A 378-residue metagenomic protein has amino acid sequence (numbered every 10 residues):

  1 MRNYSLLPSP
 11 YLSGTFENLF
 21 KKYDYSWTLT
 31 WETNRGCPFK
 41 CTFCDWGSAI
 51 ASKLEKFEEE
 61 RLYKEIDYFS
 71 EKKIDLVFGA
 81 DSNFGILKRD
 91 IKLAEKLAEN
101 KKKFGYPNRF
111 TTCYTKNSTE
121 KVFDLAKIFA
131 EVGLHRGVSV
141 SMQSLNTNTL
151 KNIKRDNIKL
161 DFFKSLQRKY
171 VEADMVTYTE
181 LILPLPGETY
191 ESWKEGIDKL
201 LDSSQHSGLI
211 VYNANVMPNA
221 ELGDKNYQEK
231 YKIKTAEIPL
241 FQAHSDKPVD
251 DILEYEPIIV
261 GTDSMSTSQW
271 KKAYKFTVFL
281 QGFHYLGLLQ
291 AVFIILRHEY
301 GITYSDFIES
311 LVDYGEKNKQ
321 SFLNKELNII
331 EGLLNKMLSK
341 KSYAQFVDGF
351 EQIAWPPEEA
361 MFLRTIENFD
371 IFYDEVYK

Functional and structural regions predicted by a protein language model:
M1-R2: Glycine-rich beta-alpha loop elements in corrinoid/cobalamin-binding modules across cobalamin-dependent enzymes
P10-E172: Radical SAM [4Fe-4S] cluster-binding motif and immediate context
E17, E32, E55-E60, E65 (+22 more regions): Glutamate identity and glutamate-enriched acidic tracts
K56-F57, N100-I302: A structural motif corresponding to the C-terminal lobe/cap of the Radical SAM core domain
P257-K378: Radical SAM enzyme core and accessory elements
